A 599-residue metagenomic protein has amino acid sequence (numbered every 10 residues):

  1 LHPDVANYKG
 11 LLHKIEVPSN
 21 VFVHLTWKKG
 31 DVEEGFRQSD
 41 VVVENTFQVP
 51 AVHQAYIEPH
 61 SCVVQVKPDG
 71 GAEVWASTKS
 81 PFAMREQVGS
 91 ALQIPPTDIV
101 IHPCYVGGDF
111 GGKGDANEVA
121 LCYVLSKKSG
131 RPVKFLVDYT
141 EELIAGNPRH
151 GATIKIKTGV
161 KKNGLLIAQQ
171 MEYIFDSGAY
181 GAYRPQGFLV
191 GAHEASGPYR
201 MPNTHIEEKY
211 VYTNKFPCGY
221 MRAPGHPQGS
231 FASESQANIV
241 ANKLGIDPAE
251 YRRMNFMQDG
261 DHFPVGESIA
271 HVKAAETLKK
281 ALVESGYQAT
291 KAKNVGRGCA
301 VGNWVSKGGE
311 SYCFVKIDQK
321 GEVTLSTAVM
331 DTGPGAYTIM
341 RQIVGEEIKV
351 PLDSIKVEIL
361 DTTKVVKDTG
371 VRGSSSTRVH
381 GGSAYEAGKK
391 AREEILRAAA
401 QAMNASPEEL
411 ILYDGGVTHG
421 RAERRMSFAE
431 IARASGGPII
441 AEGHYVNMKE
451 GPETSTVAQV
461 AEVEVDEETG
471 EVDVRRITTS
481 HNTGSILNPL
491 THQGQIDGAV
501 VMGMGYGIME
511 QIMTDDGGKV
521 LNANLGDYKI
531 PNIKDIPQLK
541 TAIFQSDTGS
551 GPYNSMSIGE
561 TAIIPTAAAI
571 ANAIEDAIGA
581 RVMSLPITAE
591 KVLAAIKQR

Functional and structural regions predicted by a protein language model:
L1-S480, M513, I570-A571, E575-I578 (+1 more regions): Structural alpha/beta core scaffold segments of enzyme domains
P224, V371, S375, F544-A562: Amphipathic, heptad-repeat alpha-helical segments used for oligomerization and assembly
K356-I359, P531-S555: Generic long, charged, amphipathic alpha-helical segments
G484-N488: Cytochrome P450 core scaffold surrounding the K-helix E-X-X-R motif and the conserved "meander" helix-loop region
P489-Q493, T514-N532, N554-S557: Hydrophobic alpha-helical bundle architecture
I558-M583: C-terminal substrate/ligand-recognition segments
